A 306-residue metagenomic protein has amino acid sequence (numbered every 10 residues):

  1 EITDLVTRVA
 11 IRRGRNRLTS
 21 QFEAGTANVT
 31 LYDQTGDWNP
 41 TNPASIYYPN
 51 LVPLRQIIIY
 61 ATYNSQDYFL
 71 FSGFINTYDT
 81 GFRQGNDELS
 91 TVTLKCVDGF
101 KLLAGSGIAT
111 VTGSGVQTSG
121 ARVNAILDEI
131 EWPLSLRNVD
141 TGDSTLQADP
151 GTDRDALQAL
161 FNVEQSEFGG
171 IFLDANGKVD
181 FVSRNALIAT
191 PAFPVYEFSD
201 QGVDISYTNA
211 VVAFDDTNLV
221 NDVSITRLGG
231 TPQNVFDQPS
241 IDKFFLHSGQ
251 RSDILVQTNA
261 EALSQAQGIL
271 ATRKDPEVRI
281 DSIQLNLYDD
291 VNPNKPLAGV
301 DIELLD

Functional and structural regions predicted by a protein language model:
E1-Q117, A121, A125, E129 (+4 more regions): Assembly/oligomerization scaffold segments
E1-T3, G115-V116, Q158-Q165, G170-D306: Acidic, small/polar-enriched beta strand-loop surface segments
Q56-I59, N138, S252: Positively charged, low-complexity intrinsically disordered regions
L134-G151: Short, conserved helix/loop micro-motifs enriched in His/Cys and acidic residues
